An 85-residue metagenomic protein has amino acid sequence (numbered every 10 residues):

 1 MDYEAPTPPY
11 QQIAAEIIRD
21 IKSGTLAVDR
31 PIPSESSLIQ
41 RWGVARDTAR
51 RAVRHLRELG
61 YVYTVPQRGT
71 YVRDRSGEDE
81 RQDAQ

Functional and structural regions predicted by a protein language model:
M1-R54, E58-Y63, R68, D74-Q85: Extreme N-terminal segment that seeds HTH/winged-HTH DNA-binding domains in transcriptional regulators
